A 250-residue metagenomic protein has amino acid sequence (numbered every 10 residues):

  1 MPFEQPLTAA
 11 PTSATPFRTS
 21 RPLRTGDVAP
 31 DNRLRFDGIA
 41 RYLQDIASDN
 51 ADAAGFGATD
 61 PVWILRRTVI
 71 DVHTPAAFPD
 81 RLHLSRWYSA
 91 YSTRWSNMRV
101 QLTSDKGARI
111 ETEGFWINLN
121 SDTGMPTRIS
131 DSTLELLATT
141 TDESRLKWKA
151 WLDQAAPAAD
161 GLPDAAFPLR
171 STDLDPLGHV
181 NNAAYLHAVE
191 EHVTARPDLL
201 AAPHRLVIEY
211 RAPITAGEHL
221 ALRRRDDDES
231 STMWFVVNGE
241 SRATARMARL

Functional and structural regions predicted by a protein language model:
P2-L7, T12-A14, V69-D153, Y210-G217 (+1 more regions): HotDog/MaoC-like acyl-thioester-processing domains
P2-R66, E113-F115, L119-H204: Hot-dog-fold acyl-thioester-processing enzymes
A165-R249: Acidic/His-leaning functional-site neighborhoods
